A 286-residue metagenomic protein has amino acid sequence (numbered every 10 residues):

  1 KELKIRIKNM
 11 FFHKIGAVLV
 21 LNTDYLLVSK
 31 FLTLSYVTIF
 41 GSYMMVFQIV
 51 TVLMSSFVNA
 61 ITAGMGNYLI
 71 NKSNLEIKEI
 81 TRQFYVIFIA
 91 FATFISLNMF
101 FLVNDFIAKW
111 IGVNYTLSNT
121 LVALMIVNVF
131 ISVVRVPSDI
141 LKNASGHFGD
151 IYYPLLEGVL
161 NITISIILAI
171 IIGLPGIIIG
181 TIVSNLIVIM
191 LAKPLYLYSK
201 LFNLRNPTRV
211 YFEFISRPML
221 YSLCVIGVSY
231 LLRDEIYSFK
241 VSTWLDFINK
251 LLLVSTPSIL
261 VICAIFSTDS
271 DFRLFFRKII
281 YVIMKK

Functional and structural regions predicted by a protein language model:
K1, M44, I87-M99, P175-K200 (+1 more regions): Short alpha-helical transmembrane segments in multi-pass integral membrane proteins
K1-L21, G64-E79, S199-S216, L274: Interhelical loop/hinge segments that connect adjacent transmembrane helices in multipass membrane
E2-R6, V28-Q48, L75-E76, K109 (+2 more regions): Interfacial/gating helices of multi-pass transporter permease domains
K8-F11, D24-L26, T38-V58, R82-I87 (+1 more regions): Alpha-helical transmembrane segments of polytopic membrane transporters and translocases
F47-Y85, D139-A144: Helix-loop junctions and terminal segments of transmembrane helices in multi-pass membrane transport/translocation
K78-S132, I162-I170, S222-G227, L231: Alpha-helical transmembrane segments of multi-pass membrane transport and lipid-handling proteins
I126-E157, N161, I166-I167: Membrane-interface junctions at transmembrane-helix termini in multi-pass inner-membrane proteins
F202-N203, S229-K286: Membrane-proximal transmembrane or re-entrant/amphipathic helices at the cytosolic face
